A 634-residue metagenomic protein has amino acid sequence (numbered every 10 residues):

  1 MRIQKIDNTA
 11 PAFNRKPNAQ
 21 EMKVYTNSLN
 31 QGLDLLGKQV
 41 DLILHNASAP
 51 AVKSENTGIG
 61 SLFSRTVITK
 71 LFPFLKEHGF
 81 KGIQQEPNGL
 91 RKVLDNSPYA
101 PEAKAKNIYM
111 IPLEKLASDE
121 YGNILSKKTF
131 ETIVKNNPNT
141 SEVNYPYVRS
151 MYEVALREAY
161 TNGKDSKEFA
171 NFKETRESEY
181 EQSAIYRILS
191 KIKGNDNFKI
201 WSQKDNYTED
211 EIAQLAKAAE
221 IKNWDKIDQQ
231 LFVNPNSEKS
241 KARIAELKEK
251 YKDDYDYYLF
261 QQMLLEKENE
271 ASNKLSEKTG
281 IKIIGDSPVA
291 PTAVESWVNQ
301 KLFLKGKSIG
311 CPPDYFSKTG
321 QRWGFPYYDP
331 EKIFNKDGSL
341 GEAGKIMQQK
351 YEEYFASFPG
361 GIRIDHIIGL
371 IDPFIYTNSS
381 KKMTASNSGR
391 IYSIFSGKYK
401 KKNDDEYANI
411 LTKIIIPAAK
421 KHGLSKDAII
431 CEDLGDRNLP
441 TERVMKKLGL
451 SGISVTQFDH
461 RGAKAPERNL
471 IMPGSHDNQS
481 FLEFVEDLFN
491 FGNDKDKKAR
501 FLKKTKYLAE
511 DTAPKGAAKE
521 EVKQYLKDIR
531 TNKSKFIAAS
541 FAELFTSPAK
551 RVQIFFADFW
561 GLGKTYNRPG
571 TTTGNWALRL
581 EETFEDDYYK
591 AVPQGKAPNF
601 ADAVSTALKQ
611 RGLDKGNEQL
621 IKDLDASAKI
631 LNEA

Functional and structural regions predicted by a protein language model:
M1-V24, L29: Non-Sec secretion/translocation targeting segments of pathogen effectors
I3, P87-L90, H366: Active-site loop/turn elements of alpha/beta-hydrolase fold enzymes, especially the short glycine-/histidine-rich
S28-G60, L94-E266, A290-Q553, A557-D558 (+2 more regions): Alpha-amylase-like alpha-glycosidases and glucanotransferases acting on alpha-linked glucans and related
L35-L36, F63-G89, E353, S357-G361: Catalytic domains of carbohydrate-active enzymes, especially glycoside hydrolases
T66-I68, E268, L411: Conserved alpha-helical elements of sugar-nucleotide-dependent glycosyltransferases
Q84, I284, A428-I430: A structural signal for isolated positions on well-ordered beta-strands in alpha/beta enzyme cores
Q261-P291: Conserved, well-ordered alpha-helix/loop/beta-strand core segments that scaffold catalytic motifs
G561-D623, E633-A634: Structured C-terminal cap/extension of enzyme domains
